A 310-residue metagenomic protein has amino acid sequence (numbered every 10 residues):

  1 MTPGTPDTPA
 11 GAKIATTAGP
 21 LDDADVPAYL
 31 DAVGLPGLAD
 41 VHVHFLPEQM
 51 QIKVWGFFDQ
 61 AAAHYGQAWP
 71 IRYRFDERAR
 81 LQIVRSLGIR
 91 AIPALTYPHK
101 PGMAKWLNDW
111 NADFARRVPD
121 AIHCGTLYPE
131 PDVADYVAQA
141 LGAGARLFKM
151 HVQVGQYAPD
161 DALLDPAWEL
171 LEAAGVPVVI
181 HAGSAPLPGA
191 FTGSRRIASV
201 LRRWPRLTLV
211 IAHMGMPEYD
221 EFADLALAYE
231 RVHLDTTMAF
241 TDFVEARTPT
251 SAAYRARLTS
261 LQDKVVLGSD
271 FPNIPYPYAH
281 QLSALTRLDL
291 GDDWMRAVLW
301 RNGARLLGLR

Functional and structural regions predicted by a protein language model:
T2-V41, M50-L87, A91, L261-K264 (+1 more regions): Mid-to-C-terminal alpha-helical segments outside catalytic/metal-binding sites
A15-D22, R146-L147, Y157-V266: Catalytic pocket-lining loop regions of alpha/beta-barrel enzymes, especially the amidohydrolase/enolase/GH5 lineages
L38-V41, P93-L95, C124-G125, K149 (+3 more regions): Active-site neighborhood of phospho(di)ester-bond hydrolases with catalytic His/Asp-centered motifs
H42, N111, F148, L171 (+5 more regions): Conserved, mostly hydrophobic/aromatic
H44-Q49, H99-G102, E130-V133, G155 (+4 more regions): Active-site environment of divalent metal-dependent phosphoester hydrolases
R74-V84, W106, E130-A140: Short, acidic/polar
V84, G88-M103, W110-Y128, K149: Short, well-structured secondary-structure segments
M103-D109, D132-D135, Y157-A167: Active-site-adjacent beta->alpha loops and helix N-cap segments on the catalytic face of soluble alpha/beta enzymes
